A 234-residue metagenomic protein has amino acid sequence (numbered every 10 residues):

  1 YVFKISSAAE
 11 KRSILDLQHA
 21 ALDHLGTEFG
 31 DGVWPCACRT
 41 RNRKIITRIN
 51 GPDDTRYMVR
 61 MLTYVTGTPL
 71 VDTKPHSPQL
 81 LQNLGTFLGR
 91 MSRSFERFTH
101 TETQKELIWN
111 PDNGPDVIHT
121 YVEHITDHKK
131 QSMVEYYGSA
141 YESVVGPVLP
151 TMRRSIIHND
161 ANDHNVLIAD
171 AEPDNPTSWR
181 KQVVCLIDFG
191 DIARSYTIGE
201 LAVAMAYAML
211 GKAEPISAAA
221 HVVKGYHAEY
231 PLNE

Functional and structural regions predicted by a protein language model:
V2: Glycine-rich ATP phosphate-binding loop
I5-R56, T73, P78-Q82: A conserved alpha-helical element in kinase catalytic cores
A8, G67, V184, I192-R194 (+1 more regions): Activation segment
R41, K74-K130, R154: A cross-family kinase active-site recognition segment
R43, T55, V59-T73, D116-H124: A glycine-centered beta->alpha junction motif in the catalytic cores of kinase/phosphotransferase enzymes
T99-H100, D116-N159, A169-K181: An alpha-helical support segment within catalytic cores of ATP-dependent transferases
N165-E200: Catalytic activation segment of kinase domains across protein kinase-like and atypical kinase folds
T197-P231: Active-site activation/catalytic loop segments of kinase-like enzymes and analogous catalytic loops in related
